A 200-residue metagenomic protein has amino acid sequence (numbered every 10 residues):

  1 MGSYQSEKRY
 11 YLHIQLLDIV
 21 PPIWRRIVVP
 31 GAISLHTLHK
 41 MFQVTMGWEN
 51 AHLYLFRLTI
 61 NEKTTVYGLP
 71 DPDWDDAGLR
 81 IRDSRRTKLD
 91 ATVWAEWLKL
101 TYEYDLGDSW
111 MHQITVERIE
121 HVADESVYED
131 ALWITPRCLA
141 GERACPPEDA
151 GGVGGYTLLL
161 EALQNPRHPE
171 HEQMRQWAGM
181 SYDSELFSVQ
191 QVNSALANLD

Functional and structural regions predicted by a protein language model:
M1-D200: Short linear regulatory motifs enriched in tryptophan with gly/pro/ser
